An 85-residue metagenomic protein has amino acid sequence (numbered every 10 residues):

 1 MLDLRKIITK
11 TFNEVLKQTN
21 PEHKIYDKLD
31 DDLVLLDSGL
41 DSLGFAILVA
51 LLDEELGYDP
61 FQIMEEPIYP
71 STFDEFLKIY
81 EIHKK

Functional and structural regions predicted by a protein language model:
M1-G39, G44-I47, E54, Y58-K85: Phosphopantetheine-dependent thiolation modules in NRPS/PKS and related acyl-activating systems
